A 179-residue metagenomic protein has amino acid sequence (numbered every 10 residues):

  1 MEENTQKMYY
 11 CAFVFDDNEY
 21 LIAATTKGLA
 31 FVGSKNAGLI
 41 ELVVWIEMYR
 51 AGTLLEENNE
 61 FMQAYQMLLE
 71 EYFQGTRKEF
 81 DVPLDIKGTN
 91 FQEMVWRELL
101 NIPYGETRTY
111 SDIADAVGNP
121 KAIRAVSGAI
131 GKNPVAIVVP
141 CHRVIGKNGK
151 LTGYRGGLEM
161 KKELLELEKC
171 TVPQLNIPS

Functional and structural regions predicted by a protein language model:
M1-P120, L167, T171-S179: Basic nucleic-acid-binding alpha-helical/helix-turn surface characteristic of O6-alkylguanine DNA
K121-N133: Regulatory, non-catalytic segments
V138: Major-groove DNA-recognition helix of helix-turn-helix-type DNA-binding domains
C141: Short cysteine clusters
K147-S179: …primarily DNA-binding HTH/wHTH and HhH modules…
